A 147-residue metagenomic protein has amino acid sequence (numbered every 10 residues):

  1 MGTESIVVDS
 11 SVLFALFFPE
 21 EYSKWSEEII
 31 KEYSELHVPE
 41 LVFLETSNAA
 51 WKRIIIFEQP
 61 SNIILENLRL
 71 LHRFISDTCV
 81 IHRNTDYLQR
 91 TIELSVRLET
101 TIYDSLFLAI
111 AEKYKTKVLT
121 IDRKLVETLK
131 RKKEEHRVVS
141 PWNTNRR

Functional and structural regions predicted by a protein language model:
M1-L41, R53-E66, N145: Short, well-structured N-terminal submotif of metal-dependent ribonuclease cores
M1-S5, L108-R147: Acidic, PIN/NYN-like endoribonuclease modules and their adjacent C-terminal/linker elements
A15-F17, A49, T128: Residues that scaffold the ATP/ADP-binding catalytic core of kinase and kinase-like folds
W25, E45, R90, E127-T128: Phosphate- and divalent-cation-binding pockets in alpha/beta enzyme and binding domains that engage nucleotide-derived
L41, S47-R90: Active-site-proximal, substrate-binding regions of enzyme catalytic domains and RNA-binding/basic surfaces
L44-E45, L88, W142-R147: A short acidic, often aromatic-flanked loop/helix-cap motif at beta-alpha or helix-coil junctions that lines enzyme
S76-K124: Active-site neighborhoods of divalent-metal-dependent phosphate/nucleic-acid chemistry enzymes
